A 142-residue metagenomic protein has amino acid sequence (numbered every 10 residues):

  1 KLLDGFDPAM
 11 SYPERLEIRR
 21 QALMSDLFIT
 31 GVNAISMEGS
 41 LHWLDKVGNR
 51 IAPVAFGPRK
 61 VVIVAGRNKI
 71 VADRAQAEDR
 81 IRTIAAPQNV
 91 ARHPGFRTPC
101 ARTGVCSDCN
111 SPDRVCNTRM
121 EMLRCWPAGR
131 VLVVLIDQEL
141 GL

Functional and structural regions predicted by a protein language model:
K1-I29: N-terminal active-site beta-alpha-beta segment that forms phosphate/nucleotide-binding and substrate-recognition loops
I18, A22-L142: Conserved phosphate- and dinucleotide-binding cores of soluble alpha/beta proteins, encompassing both enzyme active
